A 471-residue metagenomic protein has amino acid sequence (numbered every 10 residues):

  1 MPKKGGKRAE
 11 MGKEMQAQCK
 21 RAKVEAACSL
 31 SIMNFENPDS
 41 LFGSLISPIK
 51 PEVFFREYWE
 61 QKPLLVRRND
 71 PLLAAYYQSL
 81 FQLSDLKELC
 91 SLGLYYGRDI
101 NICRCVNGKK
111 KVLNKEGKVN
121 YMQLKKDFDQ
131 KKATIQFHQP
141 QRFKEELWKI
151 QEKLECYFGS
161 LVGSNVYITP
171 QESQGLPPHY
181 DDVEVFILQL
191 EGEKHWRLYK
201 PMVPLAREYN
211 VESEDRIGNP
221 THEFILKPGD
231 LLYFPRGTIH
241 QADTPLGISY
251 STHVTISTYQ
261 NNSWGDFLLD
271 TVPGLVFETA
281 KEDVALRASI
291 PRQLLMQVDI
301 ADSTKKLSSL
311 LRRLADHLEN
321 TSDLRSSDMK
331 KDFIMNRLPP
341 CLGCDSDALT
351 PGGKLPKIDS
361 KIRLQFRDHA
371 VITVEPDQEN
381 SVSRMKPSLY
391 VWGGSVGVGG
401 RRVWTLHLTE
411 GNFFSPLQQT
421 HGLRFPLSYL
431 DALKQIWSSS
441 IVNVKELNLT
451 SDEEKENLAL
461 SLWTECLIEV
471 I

Functional and structural regions predicted by a protein language model:
M1-S47, E60, S213-I225, Q241-I471: Fe(II)/2-oxoglutarate
A9, C90, C105, N114 (+6 more regions): Generic detector of intrinsically disordered, low-complexity, polar/charged segments
C19-I49, V53-E57, L72-D230, T238-I290 (+2 more regions): Active-site region of the double-stranded beta-helix
Y233-P235, I471: Residue-level recognition of conserved beta-strand edge/terminus positions
